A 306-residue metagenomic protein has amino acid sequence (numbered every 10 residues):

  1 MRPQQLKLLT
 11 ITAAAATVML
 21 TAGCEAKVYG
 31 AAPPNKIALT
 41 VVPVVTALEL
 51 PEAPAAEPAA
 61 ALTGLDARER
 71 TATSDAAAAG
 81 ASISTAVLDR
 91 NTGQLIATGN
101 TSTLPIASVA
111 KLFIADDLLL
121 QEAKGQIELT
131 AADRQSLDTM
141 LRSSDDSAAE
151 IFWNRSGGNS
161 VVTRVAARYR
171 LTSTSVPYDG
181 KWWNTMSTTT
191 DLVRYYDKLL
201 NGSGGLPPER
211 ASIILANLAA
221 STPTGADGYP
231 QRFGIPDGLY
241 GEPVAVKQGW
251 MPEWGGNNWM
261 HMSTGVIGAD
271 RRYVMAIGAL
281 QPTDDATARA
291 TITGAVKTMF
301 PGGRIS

Functional and structural regions predicted by a protein language model:
M1-A16, D133: N-terminal export and membrane-targeting signals
R2-Q5, E25-P51, P58-I83, N154-S306: Penicillin-recognizing serine hydrolase domain
L20-G23: C-terminal motif of bacterial Sec signal peptides marking the signal peptidase cleavage site
P34, V42-E57, Q94-G99, A115-L118 (+1 more regions): Acidic/histidine-rich, surface-exposed loop or edge segments in extracytoplasmic proteins
A78-T103: Short, conserved catalytic-motif segment at the N-terminal edge
D89-N91, N100-S102, S108-A110, D133 (+3 more regions): A mature extracytoplasmic/lumenal domain signature
G93, T103-I127, M140, M275: Active-site SXXK
L120-T139, G158-N159, R210: Short, well-structured active-site flanking segments
